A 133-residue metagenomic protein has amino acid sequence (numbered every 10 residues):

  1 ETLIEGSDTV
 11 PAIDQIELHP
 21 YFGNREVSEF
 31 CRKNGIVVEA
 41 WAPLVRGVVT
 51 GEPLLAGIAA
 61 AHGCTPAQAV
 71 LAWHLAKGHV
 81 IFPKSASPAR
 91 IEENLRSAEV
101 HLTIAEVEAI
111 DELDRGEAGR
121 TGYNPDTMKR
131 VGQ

Functional and structural regions predicted by a protein language model:
E1-Q133: Beta/alpha (TIM)-barrel catalytic core signal, keyed to glycine-rich beta->alpha loops juxtaposed to Asp/Glu that bind
